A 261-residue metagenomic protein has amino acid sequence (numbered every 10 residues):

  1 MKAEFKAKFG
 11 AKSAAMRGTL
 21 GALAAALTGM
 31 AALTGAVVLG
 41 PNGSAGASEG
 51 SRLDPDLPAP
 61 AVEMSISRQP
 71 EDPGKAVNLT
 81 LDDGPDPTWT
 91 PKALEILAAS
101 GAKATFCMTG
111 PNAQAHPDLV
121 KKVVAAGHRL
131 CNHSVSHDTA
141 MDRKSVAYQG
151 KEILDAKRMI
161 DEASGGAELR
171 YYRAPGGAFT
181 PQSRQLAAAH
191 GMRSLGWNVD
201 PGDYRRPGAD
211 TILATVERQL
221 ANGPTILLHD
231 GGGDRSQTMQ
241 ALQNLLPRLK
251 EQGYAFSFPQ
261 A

Functional and structural regions predicted by a protein language model:
M1-N78, E95-T105, N222-A261: Terminal accessory/targeting
G50-K144, E152-M159, L169: Active-site beta->alpha N-cap acidic-glycine motif
G84-P91, Q114, R143, A147-G150 (+3 more regions): Soluble non-cytosolic domains of exported or imported proteins
A93-E95, V120-K122, S145-V146, L186-A189 (+2 more regions): Short, glycine/charged-enriched secondary-structure capping and boundary segments
L94-C107, R129, V146-G177, Q185-A188 (+3 more regions): CE4/NodB-like, metal-dependent polysaccharide N-deacetylase domain that modifies extracellular/periplasmic N-acetylated
G110-A113, S136-A140, P175-A178, D200-D203 (+1 more regions): Short histidine/acidic/glycine/proline-rich micro-motifs that form metal- and phosphate-coordinating active-site loops
N132-S134, L195-N198, T225-D230: Short beta-strands and strand-loop turn motifs
A178-Q219, G253-A261: His/Asp/Glu-enriched short active-site or ligand-binding loop at hydrolase and phosphoryl-transfer sites
